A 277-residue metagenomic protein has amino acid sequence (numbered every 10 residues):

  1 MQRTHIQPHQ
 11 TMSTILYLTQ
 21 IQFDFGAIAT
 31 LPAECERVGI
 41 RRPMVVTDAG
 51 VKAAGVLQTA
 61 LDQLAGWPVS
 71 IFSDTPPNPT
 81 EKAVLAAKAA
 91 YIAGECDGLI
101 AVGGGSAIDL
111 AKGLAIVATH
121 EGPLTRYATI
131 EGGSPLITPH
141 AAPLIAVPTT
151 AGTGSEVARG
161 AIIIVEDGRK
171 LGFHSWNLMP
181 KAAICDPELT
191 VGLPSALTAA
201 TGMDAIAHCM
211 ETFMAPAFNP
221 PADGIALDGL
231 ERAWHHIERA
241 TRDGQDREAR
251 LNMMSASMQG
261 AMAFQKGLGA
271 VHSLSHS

Functional and structural regions predicted by a protein language model:
M1-F72: An N-terminal, well-structured beta->alpha segment
T19-F23, T47-K52, T75-N78, P194-L197 (+2 more regions): A short N-terminal beta->alpha junction/helix N-cap motif
K52-P123, E238-R250: N-terminal small/polar loop signature for handling phosphorylated ligands or for N-terminal nucleophile
K82-E188: Glycine/threonine-rich beta-strand-loop-alpha-helix active-site module that forms ligand/phosphate-binding
R159-F264: Carboxylate- and glycine-rich phosphate/diphosphate-binding segment that chelates Mg2+/Mn2+
L268-S277: C-terminal catalytic subdomain
